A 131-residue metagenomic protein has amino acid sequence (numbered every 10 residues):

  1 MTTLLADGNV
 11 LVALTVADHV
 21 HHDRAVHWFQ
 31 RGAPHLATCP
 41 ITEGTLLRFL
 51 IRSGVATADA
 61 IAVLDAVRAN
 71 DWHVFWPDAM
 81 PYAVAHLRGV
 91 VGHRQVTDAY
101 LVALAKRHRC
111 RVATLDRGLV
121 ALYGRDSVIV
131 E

Functional and structural regions predicted by a protein language model:
M1-T38, L50-A62: Short, well-structured N-terminal submotif of metal-dependent ribonuclease cores
D7, T38, R94-Q95, D116 (+1 more regions): Histidine- and aromatic-rich ligand-binding microenvironments
V10, T42, P81, G118-L119: Alpha-helix capping/helix-boundary segments
G32, Y123-G124: Short, structured coil segments at secondary-structure junctions
N70-R117: Active-site neighborhoods of divalent-metal-dependent phosphate/nucleic-acid chemistry enzymes
G124-E131: Active-site regions of enzymes building and remodeling cell-envelope glycoconjugates
